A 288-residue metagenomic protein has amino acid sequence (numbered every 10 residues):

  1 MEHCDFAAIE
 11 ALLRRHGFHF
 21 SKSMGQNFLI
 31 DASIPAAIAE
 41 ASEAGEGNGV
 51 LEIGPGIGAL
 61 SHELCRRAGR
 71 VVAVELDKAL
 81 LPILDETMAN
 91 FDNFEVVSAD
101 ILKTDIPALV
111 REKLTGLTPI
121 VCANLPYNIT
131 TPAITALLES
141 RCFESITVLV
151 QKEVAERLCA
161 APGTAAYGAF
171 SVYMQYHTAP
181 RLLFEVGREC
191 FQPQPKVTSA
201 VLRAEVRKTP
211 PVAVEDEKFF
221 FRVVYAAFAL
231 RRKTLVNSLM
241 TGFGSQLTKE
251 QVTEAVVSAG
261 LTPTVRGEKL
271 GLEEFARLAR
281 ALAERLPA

Functional and structural regions predicted by a protein language model:
M1-Y225, E254-V257, E268, R277-A288: Catalytic cores of RNA-modifying enzymes
A226-L230: Acceptor-substrate binding/catalytic loop of class I
M240-S245: Short helix-coil junctions and helix-kink-helix linkers
A259-T262: Primarily EF-hand calcium-binding motifs
